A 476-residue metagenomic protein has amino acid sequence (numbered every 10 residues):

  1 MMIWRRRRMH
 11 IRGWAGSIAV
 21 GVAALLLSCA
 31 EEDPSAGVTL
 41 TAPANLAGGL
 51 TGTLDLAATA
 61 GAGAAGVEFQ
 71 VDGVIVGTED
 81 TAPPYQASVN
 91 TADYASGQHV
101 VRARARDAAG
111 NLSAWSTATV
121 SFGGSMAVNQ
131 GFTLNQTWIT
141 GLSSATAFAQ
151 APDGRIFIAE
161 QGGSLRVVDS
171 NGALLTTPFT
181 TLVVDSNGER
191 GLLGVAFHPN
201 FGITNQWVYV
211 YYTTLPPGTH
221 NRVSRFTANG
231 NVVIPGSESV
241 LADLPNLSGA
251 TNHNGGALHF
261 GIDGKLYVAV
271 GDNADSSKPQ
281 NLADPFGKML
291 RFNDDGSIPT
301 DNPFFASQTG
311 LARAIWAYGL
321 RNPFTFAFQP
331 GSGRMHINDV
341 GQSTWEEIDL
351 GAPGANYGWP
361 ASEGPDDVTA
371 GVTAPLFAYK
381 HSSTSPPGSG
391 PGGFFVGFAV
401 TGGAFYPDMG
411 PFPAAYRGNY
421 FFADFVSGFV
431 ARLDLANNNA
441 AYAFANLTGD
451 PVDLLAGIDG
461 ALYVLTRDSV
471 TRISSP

Functional and structural regions predicted by a protein language model:
L26-S28: C-terminal motif of bacterial Sec signal peptides marking the signal peptidase cleavage site
D33-G124: Long, low-complexity serine/threonine/glycine- and acidic-rich segments characteristic of extracellular
M126-L142: A short helix->beta-strand "capping" segment at the edge of beta-propeller domains
T137-S143, F179-N187, A242-G249, I315-G319 (+2 more regions): Surface loop/turn motifs at the tips and blade-to-blade linkers of beta-strand repeat domains
L174, R190-L192, N200-G202, K265 (+4 more regions): Beta-propeller domain segments
L175-F197: Blade-loop segments of beta-propeller domains
R222-H259: Asp-box/WD-like beta-propeller blade repeats and closely related beta-sheet repeat scaffolds
